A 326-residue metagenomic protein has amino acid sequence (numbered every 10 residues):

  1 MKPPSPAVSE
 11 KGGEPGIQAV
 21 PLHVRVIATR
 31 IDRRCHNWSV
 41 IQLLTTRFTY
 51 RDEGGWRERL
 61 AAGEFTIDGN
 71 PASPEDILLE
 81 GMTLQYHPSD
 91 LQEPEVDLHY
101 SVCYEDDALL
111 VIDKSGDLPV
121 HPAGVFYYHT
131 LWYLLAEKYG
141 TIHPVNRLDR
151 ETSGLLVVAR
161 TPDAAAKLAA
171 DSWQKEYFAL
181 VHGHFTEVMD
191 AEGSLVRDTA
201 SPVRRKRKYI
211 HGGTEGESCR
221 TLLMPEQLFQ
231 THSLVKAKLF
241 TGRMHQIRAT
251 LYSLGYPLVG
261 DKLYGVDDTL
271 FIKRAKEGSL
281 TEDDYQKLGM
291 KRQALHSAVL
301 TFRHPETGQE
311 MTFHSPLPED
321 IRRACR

Functional and structural regions predicted by a protein language model:
M1-R326: RNA pseudouridine synthases
